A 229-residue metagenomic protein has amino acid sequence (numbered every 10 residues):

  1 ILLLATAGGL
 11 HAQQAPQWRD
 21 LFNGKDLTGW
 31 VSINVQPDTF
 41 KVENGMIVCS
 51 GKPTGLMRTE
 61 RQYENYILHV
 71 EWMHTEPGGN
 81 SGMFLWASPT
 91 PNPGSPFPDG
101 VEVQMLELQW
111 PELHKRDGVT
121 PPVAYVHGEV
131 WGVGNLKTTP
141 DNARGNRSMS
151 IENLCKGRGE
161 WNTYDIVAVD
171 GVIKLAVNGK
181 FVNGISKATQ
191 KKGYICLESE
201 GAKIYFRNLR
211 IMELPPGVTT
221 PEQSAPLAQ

Functional and structural regions predicted by a protein language model:
I1-G9: Bacterial N-terminal signal peptides
A12-Q229: Carbohydrate-interacting regions of secretory-pathway proteins
